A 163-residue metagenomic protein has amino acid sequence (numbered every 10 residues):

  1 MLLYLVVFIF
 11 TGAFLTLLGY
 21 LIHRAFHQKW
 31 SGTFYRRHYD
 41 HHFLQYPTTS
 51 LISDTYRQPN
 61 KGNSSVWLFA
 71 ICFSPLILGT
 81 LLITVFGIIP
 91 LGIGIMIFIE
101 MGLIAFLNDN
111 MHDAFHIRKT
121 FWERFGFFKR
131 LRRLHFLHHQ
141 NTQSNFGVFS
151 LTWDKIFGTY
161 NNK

Functional and structural regions predicted by a protein language model:
M1-V7: Feature marks short, highly hydrophobic, charge-poor N-terminal signal-anchor/signal peptide-like helices that anchor
G12-G94, F98-K163: Membrane-embedded catalytic scaffold of the fatty acid hydroxylase/desaturase
